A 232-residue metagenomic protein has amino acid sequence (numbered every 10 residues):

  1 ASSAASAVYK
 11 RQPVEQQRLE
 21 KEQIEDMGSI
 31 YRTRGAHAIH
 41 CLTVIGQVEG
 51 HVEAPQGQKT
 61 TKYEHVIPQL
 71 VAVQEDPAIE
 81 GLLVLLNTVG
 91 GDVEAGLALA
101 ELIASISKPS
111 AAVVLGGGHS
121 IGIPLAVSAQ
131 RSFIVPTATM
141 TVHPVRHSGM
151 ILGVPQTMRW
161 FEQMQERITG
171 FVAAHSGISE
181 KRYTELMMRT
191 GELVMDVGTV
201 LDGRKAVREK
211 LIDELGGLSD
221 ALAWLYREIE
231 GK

Functional and structural regions predicted by a protein language model:
S2-Y9: Short, small-residue-biased leader/transition segments that mark boundaries at the very start of proteins
A5, A129-Q130, I212: Short, well-ordered alpha-helix to beta-strand connector turns
P13-E64: STAS-typified acidic loop motif
C41-T43, G81-L85, V113: Structural motif
V44, V84, A126, M140 (+2 more regions): Terminal peptide-recognition signature
A54-E80: A short, well-ordered alpha-helical element
G81, H143-I229: Charged, glycine-interspersed solvent-exposed loop segments at helix/strand-loop junctions that cap or gate access
L85-L99, A104-G149: Glycine-rich beta-to-alpha active-site loop
